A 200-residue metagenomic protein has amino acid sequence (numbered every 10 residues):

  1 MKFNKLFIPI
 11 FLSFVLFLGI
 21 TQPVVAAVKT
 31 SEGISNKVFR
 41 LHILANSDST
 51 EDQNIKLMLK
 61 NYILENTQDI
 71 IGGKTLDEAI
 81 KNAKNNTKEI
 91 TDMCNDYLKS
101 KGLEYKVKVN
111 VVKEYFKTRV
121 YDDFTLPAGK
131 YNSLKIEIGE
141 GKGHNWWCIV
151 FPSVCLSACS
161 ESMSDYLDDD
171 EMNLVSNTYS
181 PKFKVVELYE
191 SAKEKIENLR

Functional and structural regions predicted by a protein language model:
L6-Q22: Hydrophobic membrane-insertion alpha-helices, especially the h-region of bacterial N-terminal signal peptides
T21-S35: Sec-dependent signal peptide cleavage junction
N36-V38, N54, G102-K106, G129-S133 (+2 more regions): Extracytoplasmic
K37-T87: Early exported N-terminus immediately downstream of N-terminal targeting peptides
V38-L44, K106-N110, S133-E137, W147-I149 (+1 more regions): Soluble periplasmic/extracytoplasmic beta-strand elements of cell-envelope proteins
D77-K117: Amphipathic, coiled-coil-like alpha-helical scaffolding segments used for oligomerization/assembly
F124-Y179: Soluble extracytoplasmic domains of inner/organellar membrane proteins
L167-R200: C-terminal partner/receptor-binding element of secreted or periplasmic proteins
